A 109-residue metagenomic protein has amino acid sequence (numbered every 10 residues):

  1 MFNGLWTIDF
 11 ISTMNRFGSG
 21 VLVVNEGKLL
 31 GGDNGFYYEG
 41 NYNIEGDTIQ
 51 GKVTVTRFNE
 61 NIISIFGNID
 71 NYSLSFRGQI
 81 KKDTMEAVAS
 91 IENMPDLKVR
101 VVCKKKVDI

Functional and structural regions predicted by a protein language model:
M1-N15, A87: Tryptophan-anchored aromatic micro-motifs
D9-I11, N25, K52-T54, R77-K81 (+2 more regions): A structural detector for beta-sheet-dominated domains
I11-T13, G32-Y37, T54-F58, S90-D96: Short, solvent-exposed aromatic-acidic interface loops
R16-S19, I44-G46, T84-I109: Edge beta-strand at a domain terminus
V21-N25, F58-E60: Short Pro/Gly-enriched beta-strand edge/turn motifs at strand-loop
V23-D33: Short, flexible N-terminal segments of the mature chain
N34-T84: Contiguous, well-ordered beta-strand patches that form the walls/edges of small beta-barrel/beta-sandwich domains
